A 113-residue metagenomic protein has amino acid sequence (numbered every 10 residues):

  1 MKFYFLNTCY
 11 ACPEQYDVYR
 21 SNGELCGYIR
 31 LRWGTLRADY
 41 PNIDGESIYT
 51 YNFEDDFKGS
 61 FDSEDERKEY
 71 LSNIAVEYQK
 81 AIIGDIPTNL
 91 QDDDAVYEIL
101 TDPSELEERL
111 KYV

Functional and structural regions predicted by a protein language model:
M1-Q15, Y19-V113: Cysteine-centric segments in proteins
